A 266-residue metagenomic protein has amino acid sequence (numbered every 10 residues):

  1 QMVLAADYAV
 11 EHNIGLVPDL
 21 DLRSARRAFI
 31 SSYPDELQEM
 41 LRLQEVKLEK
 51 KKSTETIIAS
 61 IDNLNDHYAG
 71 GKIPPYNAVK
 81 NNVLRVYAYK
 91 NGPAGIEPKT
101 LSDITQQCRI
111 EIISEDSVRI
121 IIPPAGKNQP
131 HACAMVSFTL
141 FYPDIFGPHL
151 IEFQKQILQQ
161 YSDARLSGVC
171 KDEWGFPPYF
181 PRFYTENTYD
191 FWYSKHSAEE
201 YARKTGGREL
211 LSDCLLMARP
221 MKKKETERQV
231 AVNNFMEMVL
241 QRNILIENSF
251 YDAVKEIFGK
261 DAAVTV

Functional and structural regions predicted by a protein language model:
Q1-P177, D252-A253, I257-K260: Mature N-terminal, pre-catalytic/accessory segment of carbohydrate-active enzymes
K171, G175-V266: Gly/Pro-rich turn-and-neighbor structural signature
